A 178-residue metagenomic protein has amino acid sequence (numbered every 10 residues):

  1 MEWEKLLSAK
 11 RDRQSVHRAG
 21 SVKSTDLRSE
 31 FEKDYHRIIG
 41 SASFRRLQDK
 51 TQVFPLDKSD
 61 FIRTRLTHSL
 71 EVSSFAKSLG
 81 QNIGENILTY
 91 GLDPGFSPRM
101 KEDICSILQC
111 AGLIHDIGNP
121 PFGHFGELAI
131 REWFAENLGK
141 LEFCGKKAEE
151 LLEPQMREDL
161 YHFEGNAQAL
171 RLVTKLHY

Functional and structural regions predicted by a protein language model:
M1-L27, I39-K50, S59, L70 (+3 more regions): Sequence-structural signature of the catalytic-core scaffold of metal-dependent phosphohydrolases that act on
